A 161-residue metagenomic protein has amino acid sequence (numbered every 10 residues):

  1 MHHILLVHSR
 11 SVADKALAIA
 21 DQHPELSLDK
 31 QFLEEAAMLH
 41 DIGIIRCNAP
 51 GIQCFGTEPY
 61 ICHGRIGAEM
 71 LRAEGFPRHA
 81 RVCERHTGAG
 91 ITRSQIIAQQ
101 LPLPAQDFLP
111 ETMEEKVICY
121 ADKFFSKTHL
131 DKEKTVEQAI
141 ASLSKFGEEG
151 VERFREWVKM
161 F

Functional and structural regions predicted by a protein language model:
M1, I19, F124-K127: Alpha-helix C-capping/helix-to-loop hinge sites
M1-D14, C54-I66: Active-site metal-coordination segments of metallo-dependent hydrolases
H3-L6, E111, K145-E148: Charge-dense, low-complexity intrinsically disordered segments
A13, L17-A20, G67-R72, I140-A141: Amphipathic alpha-helical segments within well-ordered protein domains
E25-E137: Divalent metal-dependent catalytic cores for phosphoryl transfer on phosphate-bearing substrates
L143-F161: Charged phosphate-binding loop/patch that engages nucleotide di/tri-phosphates or the phosphate backbone of nucleic
